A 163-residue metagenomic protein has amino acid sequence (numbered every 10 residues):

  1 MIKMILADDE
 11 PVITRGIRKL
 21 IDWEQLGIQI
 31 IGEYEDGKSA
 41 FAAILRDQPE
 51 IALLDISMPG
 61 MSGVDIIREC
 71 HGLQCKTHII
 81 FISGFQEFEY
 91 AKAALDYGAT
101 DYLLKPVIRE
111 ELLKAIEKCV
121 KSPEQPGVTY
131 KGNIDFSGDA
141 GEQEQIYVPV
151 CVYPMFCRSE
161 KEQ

Functional and structural regions predicted by a protein language model:
D8, D55: Active-site residues of response regulator receiver
P11-G32: Two-component/phosphorelay signaling modules centered on CheY-like receiver
E33-I51: Acidic, metal-coordinating helix/loop segments flanking the phosphotransfer/catalytic sites of two-component signaling
D36-S39, S62-D65, S83: Acidic catalytic/metal-coordinating carboxylates
A42, V64-C75: Short amphipathic alpha-helix used as the core "switch/output" element in two-component signaling
P49, G63, C75-K76, L95-T100: As written
M58: Receiver (REC) domain active-site loop signature in two-component systems and cognate sites in sensor histidine kinases
A93-L95, A99-Q163: Interdomain helical linkers/hinges and coiled-coil/dimerization scaffolds that transmit conformational signals
